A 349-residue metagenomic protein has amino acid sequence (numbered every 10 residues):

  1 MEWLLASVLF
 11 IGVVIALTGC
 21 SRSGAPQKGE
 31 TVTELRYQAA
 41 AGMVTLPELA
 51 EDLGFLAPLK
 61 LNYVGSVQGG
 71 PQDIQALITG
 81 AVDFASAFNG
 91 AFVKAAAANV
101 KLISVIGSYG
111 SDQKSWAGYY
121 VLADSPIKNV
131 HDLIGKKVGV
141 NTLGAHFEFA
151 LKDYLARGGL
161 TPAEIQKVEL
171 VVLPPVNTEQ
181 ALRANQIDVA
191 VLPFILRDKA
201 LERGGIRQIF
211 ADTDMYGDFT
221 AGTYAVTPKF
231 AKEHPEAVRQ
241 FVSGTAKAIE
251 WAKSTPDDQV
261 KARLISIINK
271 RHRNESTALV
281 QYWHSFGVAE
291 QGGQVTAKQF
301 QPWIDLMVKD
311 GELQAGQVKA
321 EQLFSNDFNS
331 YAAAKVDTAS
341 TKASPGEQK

Functional and structural regions predicted by a protein language model:
M1-E34, A334-K349: Short, low-complexity disordered leader/linker segments with a strong preference for bacterial N-terminal type II
P26-A163, K167-V172, D188-F194, D218: Short, glycine-/small- and polar/acidic-enriched structural segments that line small-molecule recognition paths
L53, A76, G80, K94-A95 (+11 more regions): Structured segments of extracytoplasmic/periplasmic soluble domains in secreted or envelope-associated proteins
P58, S111-D112, D214-Y216, F286-T296: Short, solvent-exposed loop/beta-turn-alpha elements that line the ligand-binding surface or hinge of extracytoplasmic
G90, V171, V176-N269: Pocket-lining segment of extracytoplasmic ligand-binding domains
V168-L170, A278-G287, V318-A333: Short linear loop/turn motifs
K232-Q314: Secondary-structure end/capping motifs
I304-K349: Conserved C-terminal helix/tail region of periplasmic/extracytoplasmic solute-binding proteins
